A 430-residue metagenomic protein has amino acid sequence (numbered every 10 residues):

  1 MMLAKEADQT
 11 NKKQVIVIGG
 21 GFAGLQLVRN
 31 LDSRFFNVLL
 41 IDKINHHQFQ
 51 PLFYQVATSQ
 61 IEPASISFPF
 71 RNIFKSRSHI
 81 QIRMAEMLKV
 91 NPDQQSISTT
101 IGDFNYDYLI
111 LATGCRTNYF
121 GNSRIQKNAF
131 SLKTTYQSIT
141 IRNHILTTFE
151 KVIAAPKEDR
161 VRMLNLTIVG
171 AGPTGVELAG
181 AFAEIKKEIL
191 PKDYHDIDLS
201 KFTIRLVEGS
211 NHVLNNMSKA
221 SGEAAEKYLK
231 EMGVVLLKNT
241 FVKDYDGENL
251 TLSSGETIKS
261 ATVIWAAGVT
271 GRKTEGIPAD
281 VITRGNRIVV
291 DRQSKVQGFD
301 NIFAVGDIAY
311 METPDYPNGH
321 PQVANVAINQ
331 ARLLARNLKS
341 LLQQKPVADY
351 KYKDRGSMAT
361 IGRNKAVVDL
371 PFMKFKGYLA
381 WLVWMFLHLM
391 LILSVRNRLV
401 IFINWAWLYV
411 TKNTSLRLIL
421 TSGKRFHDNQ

Functional and structural regions predicted by a protein language model:
M1-I16, I80-V169, I264: FAD-binding core/adjacent interface of flavoenzyme oxidoreductases
M2, Q330, A335-Q430: C-terminal, flexible cofactor-proximal segment of oxidoreductases
M2-R83, P173-N216, I264: Beta1-alpha1 glycine-rich phosphate/pyrophosphate-binding loop at the start of Rossmann-like nucleotide-binding domains
A23, G114-T117, A179, V269-G271: Short glycine-rich anion-binding loops that position phosphate/pyrophosphate groups of nucleotides and phosphorylated
S78-K89, A183-R292, G298, V347: A Rossmann-like FAD-binding core segment of flavoenzymes
K127-D159, E248-T251, T257-N329: FAD-site-proximal beta/loop scaffold in flavoenzymes
R160-M217, A224, V235, P321-S340 (+2 more regions): Rossmann-like dinucleotide-binding core of oxidoreductases
